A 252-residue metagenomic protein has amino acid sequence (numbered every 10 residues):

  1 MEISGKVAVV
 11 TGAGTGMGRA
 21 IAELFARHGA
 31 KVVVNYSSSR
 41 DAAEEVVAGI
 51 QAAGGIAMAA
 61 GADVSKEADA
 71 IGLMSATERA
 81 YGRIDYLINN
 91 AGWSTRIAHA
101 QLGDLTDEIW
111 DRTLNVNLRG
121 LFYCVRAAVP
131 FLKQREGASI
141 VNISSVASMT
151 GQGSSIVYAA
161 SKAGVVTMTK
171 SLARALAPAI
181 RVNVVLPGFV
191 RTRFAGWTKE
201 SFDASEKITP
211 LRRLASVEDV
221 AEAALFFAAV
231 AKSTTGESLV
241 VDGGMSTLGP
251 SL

Functional and structural regions predicted by a protein language model:
E2, Y81, V125, A177 (+2 more regions): C-terminal substrate-recognition "lid" of short-chain dehydrogenase/reductases
V7, G14-T15: Conserved glycine-rich cofactor-binding loop
S94, H99, T150, T235-L252: Short C-terminal tail/terminal secondary-structure segment of NAD(P)H-dependent dehydrogenase/reductase domains
A98-D111, S205: Substrate-binding pocket helix/loop in short-chain dehydrogenase/reductase
V125, S161, T169: Active-site helix of classical SDR
P130, A173-P178: Alpha-helical segment proximal to the catalytic Tyr-Lys
S145: Residue(s) in the substrate-gating loop at a strand-loop-helix junction that position the organic substrate next
